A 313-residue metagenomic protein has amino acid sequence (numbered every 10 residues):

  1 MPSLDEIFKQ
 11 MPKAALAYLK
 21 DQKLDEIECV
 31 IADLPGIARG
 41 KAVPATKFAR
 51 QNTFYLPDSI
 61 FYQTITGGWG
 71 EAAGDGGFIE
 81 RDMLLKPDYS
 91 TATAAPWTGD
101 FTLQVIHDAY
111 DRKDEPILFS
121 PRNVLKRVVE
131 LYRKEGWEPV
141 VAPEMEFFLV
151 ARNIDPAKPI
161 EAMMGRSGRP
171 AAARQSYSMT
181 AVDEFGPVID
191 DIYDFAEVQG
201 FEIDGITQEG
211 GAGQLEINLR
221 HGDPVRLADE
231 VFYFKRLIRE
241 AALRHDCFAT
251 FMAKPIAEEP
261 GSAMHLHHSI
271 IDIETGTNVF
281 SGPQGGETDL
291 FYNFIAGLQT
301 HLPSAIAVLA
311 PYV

Functional and structural regions predicted by a protein language model:
M1-G205, L227: ATP/Mg2+-dependent ligation/transfer catalytic cores
D58, E216-R226, F234, R239 (+1 more regions): Loop-rich catalytic cores of soluble enzymes, especially ATP-dependent carboxylate-amine ligases and other
K86-G99, D204-Q214, H265-T277, P311-V313: Short flexible/disordered coil segments
V140-F148, M164-M179, Q199-L219, A249-H265 (+1 more regions): Core alpha/beta catalytic barrel or barrel-like domain that forms the active/cofactor pocket in diverse metabolic
